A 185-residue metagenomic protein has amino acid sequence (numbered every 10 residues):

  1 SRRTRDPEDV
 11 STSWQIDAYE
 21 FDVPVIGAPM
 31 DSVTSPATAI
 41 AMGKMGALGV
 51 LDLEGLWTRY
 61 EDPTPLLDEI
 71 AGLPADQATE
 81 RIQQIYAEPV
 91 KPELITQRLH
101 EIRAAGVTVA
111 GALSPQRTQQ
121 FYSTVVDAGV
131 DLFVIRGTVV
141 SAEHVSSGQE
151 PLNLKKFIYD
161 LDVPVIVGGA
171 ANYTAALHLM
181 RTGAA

Functional and structural regions predicted by a protein language model:
S1-A185: Active-site entrance/lid segments in N-terminal catalytic domains of soluble metabolic enzymes
